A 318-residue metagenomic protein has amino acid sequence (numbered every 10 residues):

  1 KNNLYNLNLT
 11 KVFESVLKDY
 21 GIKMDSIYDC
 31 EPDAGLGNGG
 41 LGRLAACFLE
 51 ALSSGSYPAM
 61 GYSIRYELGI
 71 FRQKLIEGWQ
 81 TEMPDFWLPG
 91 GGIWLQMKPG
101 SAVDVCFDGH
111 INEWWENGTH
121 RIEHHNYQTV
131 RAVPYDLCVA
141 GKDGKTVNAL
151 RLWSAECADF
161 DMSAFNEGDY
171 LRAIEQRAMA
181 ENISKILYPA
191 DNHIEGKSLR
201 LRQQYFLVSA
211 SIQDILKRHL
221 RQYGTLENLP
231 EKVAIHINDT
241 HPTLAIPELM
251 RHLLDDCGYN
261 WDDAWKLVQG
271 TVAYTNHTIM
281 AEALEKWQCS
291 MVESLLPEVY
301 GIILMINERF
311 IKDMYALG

Functional and structural regions predicted by a protein language model:
K1-G318: A conserved ligand/cofactor-binding region detector
